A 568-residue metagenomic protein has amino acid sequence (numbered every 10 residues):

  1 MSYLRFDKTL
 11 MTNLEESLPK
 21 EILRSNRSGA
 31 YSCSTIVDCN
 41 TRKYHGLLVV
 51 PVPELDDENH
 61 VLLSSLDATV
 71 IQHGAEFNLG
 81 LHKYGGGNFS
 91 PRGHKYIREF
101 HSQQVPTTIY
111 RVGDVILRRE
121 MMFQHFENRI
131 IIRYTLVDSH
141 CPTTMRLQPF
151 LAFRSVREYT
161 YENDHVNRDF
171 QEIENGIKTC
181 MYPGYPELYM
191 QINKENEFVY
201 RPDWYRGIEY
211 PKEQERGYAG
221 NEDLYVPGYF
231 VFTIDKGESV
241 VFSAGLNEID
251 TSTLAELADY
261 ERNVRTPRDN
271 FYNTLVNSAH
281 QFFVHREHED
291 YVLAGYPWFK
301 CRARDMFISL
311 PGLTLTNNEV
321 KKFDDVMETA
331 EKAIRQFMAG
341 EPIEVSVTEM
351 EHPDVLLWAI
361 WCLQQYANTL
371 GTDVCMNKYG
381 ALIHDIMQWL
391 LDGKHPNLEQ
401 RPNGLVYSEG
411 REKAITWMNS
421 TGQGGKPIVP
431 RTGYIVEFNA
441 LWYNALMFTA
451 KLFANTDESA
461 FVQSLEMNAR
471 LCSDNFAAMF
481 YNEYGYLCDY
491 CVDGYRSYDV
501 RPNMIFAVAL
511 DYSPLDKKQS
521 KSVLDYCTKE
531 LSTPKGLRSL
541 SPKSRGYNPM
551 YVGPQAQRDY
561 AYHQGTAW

Functional and structural regions predicted by a protein language model:
M1-P267, F271, P297, R304 (+2 more regions): Terminal accessory carbohydrate-recognition/targeting modules of carbohydrate-active enzymes
S2-E54, S346-C375, Y481, Y486-C527 (+1 more regions): C-terminal capping/lid segments that line or modulate ligand- or cofactor-binding pockets
D138-S139, T160-N163, E172, I234-K236 (+5 more regions): Aromatic-rich carbohydrate-recognition surfaces in CAZymes
E195-V199, W204-K212, G217, V231 (+6 more regions): Extended glycan-interaction surfaces of carbohydrate-active proteins
S252, Y366-K378, L446-L465, K518: Inter-helical turn/loop segments and adjacent helix faces that build the functional surface of alpha-helical bundle
K321-D325, L382, F461-S464, N468 (+1 more regions): Alpha-helical positions within canonical tetratricopeptide repeat
V436, A440, N444-N475, G485: C-terminal transactivation domains of fungal Zn(2)-Cys(6)
